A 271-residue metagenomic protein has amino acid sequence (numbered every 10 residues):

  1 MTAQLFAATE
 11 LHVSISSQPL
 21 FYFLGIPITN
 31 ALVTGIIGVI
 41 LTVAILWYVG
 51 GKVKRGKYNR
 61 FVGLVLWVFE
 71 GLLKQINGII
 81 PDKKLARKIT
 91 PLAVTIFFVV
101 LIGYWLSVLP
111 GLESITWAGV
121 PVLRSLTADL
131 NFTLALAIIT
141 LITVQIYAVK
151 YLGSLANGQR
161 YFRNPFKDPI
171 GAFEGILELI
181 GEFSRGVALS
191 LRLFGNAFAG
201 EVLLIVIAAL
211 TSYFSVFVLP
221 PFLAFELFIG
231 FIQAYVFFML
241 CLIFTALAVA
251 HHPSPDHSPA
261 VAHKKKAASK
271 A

Functional and structural regions predicted by a protein language model:
T2-A271: Selective transmembrane helix interface/packing segments
